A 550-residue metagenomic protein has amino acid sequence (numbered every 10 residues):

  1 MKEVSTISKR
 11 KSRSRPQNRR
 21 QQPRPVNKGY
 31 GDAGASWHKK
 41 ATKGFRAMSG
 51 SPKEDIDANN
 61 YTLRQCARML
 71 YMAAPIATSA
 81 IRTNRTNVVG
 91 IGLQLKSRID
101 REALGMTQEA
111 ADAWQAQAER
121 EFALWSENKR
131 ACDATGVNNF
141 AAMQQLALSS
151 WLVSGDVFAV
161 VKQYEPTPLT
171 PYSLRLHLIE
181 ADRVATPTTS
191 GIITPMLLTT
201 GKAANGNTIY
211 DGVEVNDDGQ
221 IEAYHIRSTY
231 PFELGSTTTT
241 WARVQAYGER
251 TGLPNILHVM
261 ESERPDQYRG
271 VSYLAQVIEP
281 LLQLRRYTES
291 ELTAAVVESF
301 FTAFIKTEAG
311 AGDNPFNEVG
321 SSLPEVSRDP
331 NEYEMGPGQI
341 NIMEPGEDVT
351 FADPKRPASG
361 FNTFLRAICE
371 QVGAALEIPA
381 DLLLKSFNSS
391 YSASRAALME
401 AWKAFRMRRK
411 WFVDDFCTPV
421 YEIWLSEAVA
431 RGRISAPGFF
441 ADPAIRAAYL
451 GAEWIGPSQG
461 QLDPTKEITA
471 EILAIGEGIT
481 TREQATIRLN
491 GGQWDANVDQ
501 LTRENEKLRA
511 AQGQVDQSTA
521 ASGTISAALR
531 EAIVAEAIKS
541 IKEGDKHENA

Functional and structural regions predicted by a protein language model:
M1-A111, E543, H547-A550: N-terminal-proximal low-complexity accessory segments that begin disordered and transition into the first
K2-R10, S14, R19, E347-F351 (+4 more regions): Activation/maturation switch segments at domain boundaries
N87-H258, A474: Structured, mid-chain assembly/scaffold modules that mediate subunit interfaces within large macromolecular complexes
D112, A134-T135, G338-L462, D495: Surface-exposed loop-to-helix/strand elements on domain peripheries
N138, K162-Y164, A294-F300, L383-F387 (+3 more regions): Short coil/turn segments at secondary-structure boundaries
N138-Q144, K162-A181, A311-R328, V420-G456 (+1 more regions): Charge-rich, acidic-biased intrinsically disordered regions
G219, V372, A485: Acidic/polar, glycine-anchored loop/turn motif associated with catalytic or activation segments that engage anionic
R250-S394: Extended, charged amphipathic alpha-helical segments
